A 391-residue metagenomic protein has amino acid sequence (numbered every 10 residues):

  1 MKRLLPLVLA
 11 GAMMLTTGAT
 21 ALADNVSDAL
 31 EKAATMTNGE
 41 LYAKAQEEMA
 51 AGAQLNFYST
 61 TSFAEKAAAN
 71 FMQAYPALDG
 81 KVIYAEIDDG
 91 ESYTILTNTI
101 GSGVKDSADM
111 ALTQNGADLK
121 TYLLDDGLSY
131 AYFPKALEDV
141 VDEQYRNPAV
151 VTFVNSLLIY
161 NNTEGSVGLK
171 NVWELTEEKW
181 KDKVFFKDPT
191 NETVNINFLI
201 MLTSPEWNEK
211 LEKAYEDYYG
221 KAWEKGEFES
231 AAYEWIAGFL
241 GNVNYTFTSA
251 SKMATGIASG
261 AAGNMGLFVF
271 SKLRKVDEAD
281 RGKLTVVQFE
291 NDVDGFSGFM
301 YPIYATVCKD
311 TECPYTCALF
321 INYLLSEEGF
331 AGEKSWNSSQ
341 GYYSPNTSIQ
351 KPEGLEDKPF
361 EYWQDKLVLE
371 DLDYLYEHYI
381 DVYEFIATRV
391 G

Functional and structural regions predicted by a protein language model:
M14-S27: Sec-dependent signal peptide cleavage junction
N25-A34, F360-G391: Conserved C-terminal helix/tail region of periplasmic/extracytoplasmic solute-binding proteins
T35-E47, T60-D79, V276: Short, polar/charged alpha-helical segment
A53-M72, I83-T97, K105-A258: Extracytoplasmic ligand-binding site segments that recognize negatively charged/polar headgroups
S107-T113, T246, A261-F270, T285-V287: Paired acidic/hydrophobic, glycine-rich loop segments that form the ligand-binding mouth/hinge of periplasmic-binding
A117-Y122, N264-V286: A ligand-binding cleft/hinge motif common to bilobed small-molecule-binding domains
E138-Y145, V150-L157, I236-F239, R281-K309: Periplasmic-binding protein-like
G298-F299, I303-E370: Mature extracytoplasmic/periplasmic domains
